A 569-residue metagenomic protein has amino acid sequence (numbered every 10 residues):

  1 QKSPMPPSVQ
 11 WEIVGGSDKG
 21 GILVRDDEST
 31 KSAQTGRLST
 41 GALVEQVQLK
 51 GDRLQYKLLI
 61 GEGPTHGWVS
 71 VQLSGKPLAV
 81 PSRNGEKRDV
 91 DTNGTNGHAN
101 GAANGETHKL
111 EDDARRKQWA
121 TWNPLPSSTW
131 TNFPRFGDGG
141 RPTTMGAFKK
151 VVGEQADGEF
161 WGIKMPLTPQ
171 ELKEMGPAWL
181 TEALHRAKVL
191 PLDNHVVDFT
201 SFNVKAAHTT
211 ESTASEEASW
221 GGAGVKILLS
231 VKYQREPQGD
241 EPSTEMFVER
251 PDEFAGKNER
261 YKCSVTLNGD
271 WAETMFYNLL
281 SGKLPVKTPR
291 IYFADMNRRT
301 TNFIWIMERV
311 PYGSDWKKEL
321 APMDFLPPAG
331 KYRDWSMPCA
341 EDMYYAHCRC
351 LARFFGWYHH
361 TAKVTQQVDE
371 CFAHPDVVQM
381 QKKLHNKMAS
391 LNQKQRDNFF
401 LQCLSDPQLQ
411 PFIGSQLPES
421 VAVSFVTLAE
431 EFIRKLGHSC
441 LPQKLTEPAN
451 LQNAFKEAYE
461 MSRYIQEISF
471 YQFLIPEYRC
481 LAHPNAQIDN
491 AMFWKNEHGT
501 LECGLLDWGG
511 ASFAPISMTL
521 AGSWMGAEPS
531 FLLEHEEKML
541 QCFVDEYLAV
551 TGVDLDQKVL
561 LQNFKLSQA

Functional and structural regions predicted by a protein language model:
D27-A33: Short alpha-helix capping/helix-loop boundary micro-motifs
G36-L78: SH3/SH3-like beta-barrel superfamily modules
L78-D89: Intrinsically disordered, low-complexity linker and terminal regions at domain boundaries
N93-N96, N100, N104, H108-I306 (+3 more regions): Conserved NTP-binding catalytic cores of kinases and kinase-like/nucleotidyltransferase enzymes across multiple kinase
P126, W130-F133, G137, Y345 (+1 more regions): Helix-rich C-terminal or lid/interface subdomains of diverse kinases
M275, G510-G552, A569: Active-site activation/catalytic loop segments of kinase-like enzymes and analogous catalytic loops in related
D315-H483, W494-H498: ATP-dependent phospho-/nucleotidyl transfer catalytic cores
A389, I488-G526: Catalytic activation segment of kinase domains across protein kinase-like and atypical kinase folds
